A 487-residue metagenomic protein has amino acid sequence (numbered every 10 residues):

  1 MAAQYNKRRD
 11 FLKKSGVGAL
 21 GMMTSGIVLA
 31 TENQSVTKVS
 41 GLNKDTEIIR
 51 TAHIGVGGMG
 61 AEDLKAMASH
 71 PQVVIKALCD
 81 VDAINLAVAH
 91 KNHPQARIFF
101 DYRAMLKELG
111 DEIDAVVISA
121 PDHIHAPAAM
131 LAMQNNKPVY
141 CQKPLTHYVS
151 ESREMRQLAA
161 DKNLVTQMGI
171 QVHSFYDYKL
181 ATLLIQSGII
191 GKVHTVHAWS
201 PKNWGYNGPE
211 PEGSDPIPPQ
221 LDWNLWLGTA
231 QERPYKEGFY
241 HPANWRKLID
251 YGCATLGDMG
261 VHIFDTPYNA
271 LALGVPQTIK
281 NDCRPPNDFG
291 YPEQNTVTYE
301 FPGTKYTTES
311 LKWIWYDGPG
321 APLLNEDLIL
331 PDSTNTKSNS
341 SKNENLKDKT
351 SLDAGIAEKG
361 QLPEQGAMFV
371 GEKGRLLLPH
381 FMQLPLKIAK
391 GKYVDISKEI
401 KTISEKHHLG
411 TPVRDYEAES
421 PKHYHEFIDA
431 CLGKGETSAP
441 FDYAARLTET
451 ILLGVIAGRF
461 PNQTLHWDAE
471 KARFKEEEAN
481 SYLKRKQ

Functional and structural regions predicted by a protein language model:
A2-A19: N-terminal secretory signal peptides and thylakoid transit peptides that target proteins across membranes
G18-H93, V172-F175, P267: N-terminal Rossmann-like dinucleotide-binding module
I75, Q95, I113, I190-V193: Local beta-strand N-terminus motif with an aromatic residue
R97-D101: Conserved SAM-binding strand-loop segment of SAM-dependent methyltransferases
A104-D111: Short amphipathic alpha-helix with an adjacent loop that forms part of the alpha/beta core around
V116-V117: N-terminal Rossmann-like NAD(P) cofactor-binding module of classical short-chain dehydrogenase/reductase
P121, A126-S174, G188, N462: Beta-strand-loop-alpha-helix segment that lines the small-molecule cofactor/substrate pocket of alpha/beta enzymes
L180, K192, H197-P201, Y206-K401 (+2 more regions): Contiguous beta-strand/loop segments that form the cofactor/metal-binding neighborhood of enzyme cores
